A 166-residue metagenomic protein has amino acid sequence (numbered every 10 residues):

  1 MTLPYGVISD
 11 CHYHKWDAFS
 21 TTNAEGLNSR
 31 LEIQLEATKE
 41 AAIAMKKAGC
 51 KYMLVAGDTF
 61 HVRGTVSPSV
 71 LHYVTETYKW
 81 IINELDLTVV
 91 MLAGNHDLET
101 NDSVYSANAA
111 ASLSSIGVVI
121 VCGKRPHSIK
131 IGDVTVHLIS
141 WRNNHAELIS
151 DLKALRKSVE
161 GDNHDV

Functional and structural regions predicted by a protein language model:
M1-L3, D162-N163: Extreme N-terminus of proteins, especially the signal/transit-peptide cleavage junction and the first residues
T2, D17-S128: Core catalytic region of metal-dependent phosphoesterases/phosphodiesterases, especially metallo-beta-lactamase-like
S9-A18: Short polar catalytic/cofactor-binding loops
C11-H12, G94-H96, I139-W141: Active-site beta-loop-alpha junctions enriched in small/polar residues
H14, L98, H145: Flexible, glycine-rich phosphate/dinucleotide-binding loops and adjacent beta-alpha linkers at cofactor/substrate
A48, G132-V166: His/acidic metal-ligating clusters that form di-metal
